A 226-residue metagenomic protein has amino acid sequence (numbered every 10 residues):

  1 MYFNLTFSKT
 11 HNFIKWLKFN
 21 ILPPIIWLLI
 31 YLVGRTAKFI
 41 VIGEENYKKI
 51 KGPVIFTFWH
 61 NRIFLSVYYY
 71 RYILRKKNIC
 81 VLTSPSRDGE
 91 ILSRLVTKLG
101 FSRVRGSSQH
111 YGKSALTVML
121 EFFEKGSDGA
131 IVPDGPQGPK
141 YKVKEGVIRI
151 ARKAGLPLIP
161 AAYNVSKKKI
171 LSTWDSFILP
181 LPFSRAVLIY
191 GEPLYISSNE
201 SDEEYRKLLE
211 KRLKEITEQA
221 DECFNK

Functional and structural regions predicted by a protein language model:
Y2-L28, L32, K98, S102 (+1 more regions): Non-catalytic C-terminal accessory region of glycerolipid acyltransferases and related lyso-lipid remodeling enzymes
L28-G52, F64-S66: A short, well-structured juxtamembrane/interface segment
T36, P53, N78, R185-V187: A residue-level signal for beta-strand positions that form part of recognition/binding surfaces within mature
I40-E45, Y68, L116-V118, W174-S176: A generic local structural motif
I40-I42, T57, L82, I189-G191: Residues in well-ordered beta-strands of folded domains
G43, P85, S107, A162 (+1 more regions): Residues at the C-termini of beta-strands that transition into short coil/loop
N46-K48, S93, V147-I148: Short amphipathic alpha-helical segments and helix-helix/interface helices
K51-H110, A154: Catalytic core of membrane glycerolipid acyltransferases/transacylases, capturing the structured, soluble-facing
